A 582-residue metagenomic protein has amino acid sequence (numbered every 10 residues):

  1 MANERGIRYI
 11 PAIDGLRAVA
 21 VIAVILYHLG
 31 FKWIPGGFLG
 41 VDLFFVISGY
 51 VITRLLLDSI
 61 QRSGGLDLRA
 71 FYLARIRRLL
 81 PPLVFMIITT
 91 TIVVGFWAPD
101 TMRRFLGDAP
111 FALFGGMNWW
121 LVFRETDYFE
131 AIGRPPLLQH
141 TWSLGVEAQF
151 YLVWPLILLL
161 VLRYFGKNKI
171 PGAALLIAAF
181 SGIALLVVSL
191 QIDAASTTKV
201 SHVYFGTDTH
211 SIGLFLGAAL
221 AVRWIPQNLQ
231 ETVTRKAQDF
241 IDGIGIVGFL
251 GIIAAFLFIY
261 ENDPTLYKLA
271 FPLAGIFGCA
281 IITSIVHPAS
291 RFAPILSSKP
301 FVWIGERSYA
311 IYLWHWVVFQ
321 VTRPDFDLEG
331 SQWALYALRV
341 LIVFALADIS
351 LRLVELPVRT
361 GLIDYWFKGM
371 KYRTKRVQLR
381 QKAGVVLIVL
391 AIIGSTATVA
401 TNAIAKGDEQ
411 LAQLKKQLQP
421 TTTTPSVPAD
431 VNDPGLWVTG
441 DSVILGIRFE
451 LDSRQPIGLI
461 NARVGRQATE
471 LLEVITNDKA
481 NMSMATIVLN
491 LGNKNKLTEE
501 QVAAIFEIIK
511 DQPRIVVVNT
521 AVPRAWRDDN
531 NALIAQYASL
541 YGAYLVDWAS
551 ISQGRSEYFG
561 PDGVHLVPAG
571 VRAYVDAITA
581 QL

Functional and structural regions predicted by a protein language model:
A2-I13, V19-N402: Hydrophobic membrane-embedded alpha-helices and membrane-water interface caps/short interhelical or interfacial loops
F45, A70, A112-F114, W437-T439 (+4 more regions): Structural recognition of the beta-strand scaffold that forms the well-ordered cores of secreted hydrolase catalytic
G116, P288, R307, R454 (+2 more regions): Structured helix-beta-strand junction loops
L156, T265, L296, T498-Q501 (+2 more regions): Residues at alpha-helix caps and immediate loop-helix transition turns in enzyme cores, especially N- and C-cap
L156-I157, F165, F449-D452, E500-V502: Short amphipathic alpha-helical segments
I259, F326-G330, A334, F344-A345 (+8 more regions): Extracellular/periplasmic envelope-modification machinery, especially enzymes that add or remove acyl/ester groups on
A485-V488, L497-Q512: Periplasmic/luminal catalytic loop of GT-C fold multi-pass membrane glycosyltransferases that transfer sugars from
I505-A532: Active-site segments of SGNH/GDSL-like serine hydrolases that catalyze O-acetyl group transfer/hydrolysis on lipids
